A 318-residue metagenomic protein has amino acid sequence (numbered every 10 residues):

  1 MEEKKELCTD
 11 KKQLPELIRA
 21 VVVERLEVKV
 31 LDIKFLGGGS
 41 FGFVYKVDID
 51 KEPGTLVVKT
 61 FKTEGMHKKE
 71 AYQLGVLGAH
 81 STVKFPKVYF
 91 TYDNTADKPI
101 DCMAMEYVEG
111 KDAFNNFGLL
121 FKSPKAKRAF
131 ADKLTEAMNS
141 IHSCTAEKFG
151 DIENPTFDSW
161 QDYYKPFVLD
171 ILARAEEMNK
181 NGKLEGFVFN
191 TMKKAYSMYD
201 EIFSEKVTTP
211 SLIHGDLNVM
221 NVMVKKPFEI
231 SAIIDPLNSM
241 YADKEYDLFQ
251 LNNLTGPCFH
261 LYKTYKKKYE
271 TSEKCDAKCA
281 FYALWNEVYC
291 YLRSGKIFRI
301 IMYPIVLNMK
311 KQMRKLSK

Functional and structural regions predicted by a protein language model:
E2-K12, K62: A short, highly charged nucleic-acid-interacting micro-segment common to nuclease and nuclease-linked defense proteins
E6, K267-E270, Y289-K318: ATP/Mg2+ or Mg2+-diphosphate-binding catalytic cores that bind nucleotide phosphates or diphosphates via glycine-rich
D10-L26, A96, L120, P124-D132 (+4 more regions): An alpha-helical support segment within catalytic cores of ATP-dependent transferases
V22-V30, S81-K84: Short secondary-structure junctions
I33-D158, D162: ATP-binding pocket architecture of kinase catalytic cores
V57-F61, Y89-F90, E153, L212-G215 (+3 more regions): Short beta-strand segments
T209-L212, N218-A277: Active-site Asp-x-Gly
C279-Y289: Hydrophobic alpha-helical segments that form the core of small-molecule binding pockets and/or dimer interfaces
